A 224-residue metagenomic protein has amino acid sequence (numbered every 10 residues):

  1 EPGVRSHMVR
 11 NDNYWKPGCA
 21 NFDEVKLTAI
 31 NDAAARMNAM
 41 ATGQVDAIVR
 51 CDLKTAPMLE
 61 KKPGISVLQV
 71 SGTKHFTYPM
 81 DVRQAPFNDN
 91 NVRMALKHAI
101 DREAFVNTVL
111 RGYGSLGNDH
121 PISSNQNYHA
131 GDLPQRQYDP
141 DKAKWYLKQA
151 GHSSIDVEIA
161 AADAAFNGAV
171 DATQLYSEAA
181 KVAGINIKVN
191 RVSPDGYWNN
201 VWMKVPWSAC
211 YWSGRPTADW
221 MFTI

Functional and structural regions predicted by a protein language model:
N11-M58, E178, N186: Ligand-site clamp/hinge motif
G18-D23, N90, P140-E158: Immediate post-signal peptide segment of exported/extracytoplasmic ligand-binding proteins
A34-Q44, K61-K62, N90-N91, D171-A183 (+1 more regions): Short helices/loops that flank or line small-molecule/ion binding pockets
C51-K62, G214-D219: A ligand-binding cleft/hinge motif common to bilobed small-molecule-binding domains
Q69-M80, N125-Q126: Periplasmic-binding protein-like
K74, H120, G196-I224: Acidic-aromatic pocket-rim loops
R83, F87-Q126, G168-A172: Periplasmic-binding protein-like
L116-Q149, A164-D171: Structural transition elements
